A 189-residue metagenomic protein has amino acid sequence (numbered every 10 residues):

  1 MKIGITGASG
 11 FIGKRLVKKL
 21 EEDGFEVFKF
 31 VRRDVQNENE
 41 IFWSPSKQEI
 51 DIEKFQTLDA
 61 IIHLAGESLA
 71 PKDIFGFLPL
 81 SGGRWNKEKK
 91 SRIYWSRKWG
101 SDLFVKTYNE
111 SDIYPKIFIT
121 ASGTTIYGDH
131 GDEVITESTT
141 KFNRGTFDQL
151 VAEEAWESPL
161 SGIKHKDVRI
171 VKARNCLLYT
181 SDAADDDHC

Functional and structural regions predicted by a protein language model:
I3-E21: N-terminal Rossmann NAD(P)H-binding glycine-rich loop of SDR-like oxidoreductase domains
F30-D34: N-terminal Rossmann-fold cofactor-binding loop
N37-K47: Rossmann-fold cofactor-recognition segment
P45-L103: NAD(P)H-binding glycine-rich loop region in Rossmannoid oxidoreductase-like domains and their noncatalytic homologs
G66-E67, T124, D186: Flexible cofactor-recognition loop at the NAD(P)H-binding site of Rossmann-like short-chain dehydrogenase/reductase
E88-S91, W95, S101-G145: Conserved Rossmann-fold NAD(P)-dependent oxidoreductase catalytic core, especially the SDR/UDP-sugar
I117, S122, S158-S181: Conserved beta-loop-beta element that borders a ligand/cofactor-binding pocket
Y179-C189: Single conserved hydrophobic/aromatic residue that forms the stacking wall/gate of nucleotide- or nucleobase-binding
